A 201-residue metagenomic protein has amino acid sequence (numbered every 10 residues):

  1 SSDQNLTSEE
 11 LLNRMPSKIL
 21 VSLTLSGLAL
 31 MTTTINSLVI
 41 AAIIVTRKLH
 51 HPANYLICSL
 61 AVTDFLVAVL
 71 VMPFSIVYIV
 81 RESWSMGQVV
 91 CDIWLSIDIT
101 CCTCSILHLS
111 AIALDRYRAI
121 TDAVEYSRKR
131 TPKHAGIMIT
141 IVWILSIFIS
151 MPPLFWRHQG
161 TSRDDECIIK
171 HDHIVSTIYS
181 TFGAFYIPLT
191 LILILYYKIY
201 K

Functional and structural regions predicted by a protein language model:
S1-L11: Extracellular/lumenal N-termini and interhelical loops of multi-pass eukaryotic membrane proteins
R14-L30, L49-L114, R118-A135, E166 (+1 more regions): Extracellular TM2-ECL1-early TM3 structural module of rhodopsin-like
K18, L38, F74, D115-R118 (+3 more regions): Amphipathic alpha-helical interface elements that mediate macromolecular binding in regulatory proteins
L23, G27-L30, T34-S37, V69 (+6 more regions): Generic alpha-helical transmembrane segments of integral inner-membrane proteins, especially permease/transport modules
T46, R81-E82, W156-H158: Short helix-capping/hinge motifs at transmembrane helix termini and TM-loop junctions
L109-D122, P153-G160, T181-K201: Class A (rhodopsin-like) GPCR signature focused on the TM5-ICL3 interface and adjacent 7TM helical core
